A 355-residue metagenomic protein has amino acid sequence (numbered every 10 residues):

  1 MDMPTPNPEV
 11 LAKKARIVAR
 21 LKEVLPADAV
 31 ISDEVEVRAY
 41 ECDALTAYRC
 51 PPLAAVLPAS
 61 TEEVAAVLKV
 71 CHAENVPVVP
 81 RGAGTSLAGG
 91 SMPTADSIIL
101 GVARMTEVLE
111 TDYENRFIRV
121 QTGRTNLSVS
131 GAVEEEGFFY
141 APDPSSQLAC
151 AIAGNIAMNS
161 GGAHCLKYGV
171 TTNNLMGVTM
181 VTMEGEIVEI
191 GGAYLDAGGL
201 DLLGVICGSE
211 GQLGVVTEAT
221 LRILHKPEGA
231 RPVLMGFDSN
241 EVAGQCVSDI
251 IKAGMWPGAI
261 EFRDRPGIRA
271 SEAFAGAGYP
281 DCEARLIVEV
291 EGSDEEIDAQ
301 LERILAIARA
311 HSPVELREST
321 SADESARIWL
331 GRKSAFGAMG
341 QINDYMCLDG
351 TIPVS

Functional and structural regions predicted by a protein language model:
M1-S355: Noncatalytic alpha-helical scaffold of FAD-dependent oxidoreductases
